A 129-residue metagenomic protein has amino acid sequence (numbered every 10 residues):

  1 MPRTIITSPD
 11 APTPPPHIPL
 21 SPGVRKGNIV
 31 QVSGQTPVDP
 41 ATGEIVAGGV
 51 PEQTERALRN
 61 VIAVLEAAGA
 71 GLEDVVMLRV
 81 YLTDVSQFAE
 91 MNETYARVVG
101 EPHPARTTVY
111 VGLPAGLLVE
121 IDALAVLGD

Functional and structural regions predicted by a protein language model:
M1-R59, A63-V76, L82-D129: N-terminal presequence-like segments and the immediate start of the first folded domain
